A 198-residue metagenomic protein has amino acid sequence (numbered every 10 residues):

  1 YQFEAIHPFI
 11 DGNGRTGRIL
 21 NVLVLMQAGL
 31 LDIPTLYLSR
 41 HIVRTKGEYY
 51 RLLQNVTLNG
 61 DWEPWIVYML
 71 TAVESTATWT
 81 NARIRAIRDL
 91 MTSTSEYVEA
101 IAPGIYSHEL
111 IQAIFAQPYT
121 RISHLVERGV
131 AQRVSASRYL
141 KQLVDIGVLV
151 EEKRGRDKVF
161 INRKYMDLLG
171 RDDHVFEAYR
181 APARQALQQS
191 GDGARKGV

Functional and structural regions predicted by a protein language model:
Y1-I84: Phosphate/pyrophosphate-binding active-site loops
T80-I111: Short alpha-helical segments that sit at the start of domains
N81, S123, R171-D173: Short conserved micro-motifs at the rims of enzyme active sites and ligand-binding pockets
P103-G104, E151-V175: Short, cationic-aromatic polyanion-contact patches
Y106-I111, A116-R128: Short acidic, hydrophobic short linear motifs in intrinsically disordered regions
A131-V144: Short amphipathic alpha-helical interaction segments
G147: Glycine-centered, phosphate/nucleic-acid-interacting loop/turn motifs that mediate DNA/RNA or nucleotide
Y165-R195: Short, amphipathic alpha-helical interaction segments positioned at domain boundaries
